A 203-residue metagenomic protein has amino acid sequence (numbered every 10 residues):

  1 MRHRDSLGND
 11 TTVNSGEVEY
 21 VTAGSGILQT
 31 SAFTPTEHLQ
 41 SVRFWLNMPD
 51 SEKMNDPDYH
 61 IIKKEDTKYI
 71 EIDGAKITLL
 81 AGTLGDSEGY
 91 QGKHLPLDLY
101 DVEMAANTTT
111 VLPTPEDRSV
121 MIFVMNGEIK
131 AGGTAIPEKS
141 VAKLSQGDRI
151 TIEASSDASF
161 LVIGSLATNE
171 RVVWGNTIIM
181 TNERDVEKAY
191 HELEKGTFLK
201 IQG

Functional and structural regions predicted by a protein language model:
M1-G203: Jelly-roll (double-stranded beta-helix
